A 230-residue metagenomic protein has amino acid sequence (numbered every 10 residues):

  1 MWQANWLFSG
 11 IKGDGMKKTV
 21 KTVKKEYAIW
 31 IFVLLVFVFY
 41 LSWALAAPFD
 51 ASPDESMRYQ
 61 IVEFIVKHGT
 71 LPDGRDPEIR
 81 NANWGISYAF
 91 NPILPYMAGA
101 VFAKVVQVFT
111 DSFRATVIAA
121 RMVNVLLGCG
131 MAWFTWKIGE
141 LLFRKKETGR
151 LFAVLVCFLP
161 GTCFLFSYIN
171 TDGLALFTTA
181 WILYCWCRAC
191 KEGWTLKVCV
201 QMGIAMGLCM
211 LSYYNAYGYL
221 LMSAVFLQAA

Functional and structural regions predicted by a protein language model:
M1-S42, L127, A230: Start-transfer (signal-anchor) and selected internal transmembrane alpha helices of multi-pass inner/ER membrane
N5, C185-E192, Y219-A230: Perimembrane helix-loop-helix junctions
K24-S56, E63-D73, N83: Transmembrane signal-anchor helices characteristic of membrane glycosylation enzymes that use polyprenol
E26, I118-F143, W181: Transmembrane-helix motifs of polytopic, lipid-linked glycan transferases
Y27, D111-R114, T135-F158, F177: Transmembrane-helix signature of polytopic, membrane-embedded enzymes that assemble or transfer cell-envelope glycans
V36, F152-C157, M206-M210: Short helix- or helix-capping micro-motifs that position conserved polar/aromatic residues at function-defining sites
G161-L174: Short acidic/glycine- and proline-prone juxtamembrane loop motifs at membrane-interface regions of multi-pass membrane
V198-Y214: Membrane-interface alpha helices of multi-pass inner-membrane proteins
